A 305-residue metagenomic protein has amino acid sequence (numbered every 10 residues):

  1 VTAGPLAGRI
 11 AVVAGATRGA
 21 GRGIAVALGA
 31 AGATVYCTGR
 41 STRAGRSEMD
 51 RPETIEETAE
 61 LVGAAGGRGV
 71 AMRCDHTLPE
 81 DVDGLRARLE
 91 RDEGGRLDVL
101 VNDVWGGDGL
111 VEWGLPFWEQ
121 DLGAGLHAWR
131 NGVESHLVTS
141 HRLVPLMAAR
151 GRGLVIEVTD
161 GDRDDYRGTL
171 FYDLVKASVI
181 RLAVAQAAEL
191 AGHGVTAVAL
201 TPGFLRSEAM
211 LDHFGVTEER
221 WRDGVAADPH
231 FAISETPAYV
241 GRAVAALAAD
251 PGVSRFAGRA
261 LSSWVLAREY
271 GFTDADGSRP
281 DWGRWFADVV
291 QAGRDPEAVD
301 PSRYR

Functional and structural regions predicted by a protein language model:
T2-G95, W105-W118, R305: Short-chain dehydrogenase/reductase
R9, G67-R68, G95-L97, M147-G161 (+2 more regions): Active-site loop of short-chain dehydrogenase/reductase
A14, L97-L110, G132, I156-T159 (+1 more regions): Rossmann-fold scaffold of SDR-type NAD(P)-dependent oxidoreductases
D50-R51, L115, G192, F204-H230 (+2 more regions): A glycine/serine/threonine-rich, flexible loop-to-helix segment that serves as the NAD(P) cofactor-binding "lid"
G106-L110, W118-A124, A128, L154-G192 (+1 more regions): Catalytic loop of short-chain dehydrogenase/reductase
G125, G132-S140, L154, D164 (+3 more regions): Conserved internal alpha-helix within the Rossmann fold of NAD(P)-dependent oxidoreductases
E134, A199, E219-R305: C-terminal helical subdomain
S140-H141, V184: A short, exposed helix-loop element centered on a Lys and neighboring polar residues
